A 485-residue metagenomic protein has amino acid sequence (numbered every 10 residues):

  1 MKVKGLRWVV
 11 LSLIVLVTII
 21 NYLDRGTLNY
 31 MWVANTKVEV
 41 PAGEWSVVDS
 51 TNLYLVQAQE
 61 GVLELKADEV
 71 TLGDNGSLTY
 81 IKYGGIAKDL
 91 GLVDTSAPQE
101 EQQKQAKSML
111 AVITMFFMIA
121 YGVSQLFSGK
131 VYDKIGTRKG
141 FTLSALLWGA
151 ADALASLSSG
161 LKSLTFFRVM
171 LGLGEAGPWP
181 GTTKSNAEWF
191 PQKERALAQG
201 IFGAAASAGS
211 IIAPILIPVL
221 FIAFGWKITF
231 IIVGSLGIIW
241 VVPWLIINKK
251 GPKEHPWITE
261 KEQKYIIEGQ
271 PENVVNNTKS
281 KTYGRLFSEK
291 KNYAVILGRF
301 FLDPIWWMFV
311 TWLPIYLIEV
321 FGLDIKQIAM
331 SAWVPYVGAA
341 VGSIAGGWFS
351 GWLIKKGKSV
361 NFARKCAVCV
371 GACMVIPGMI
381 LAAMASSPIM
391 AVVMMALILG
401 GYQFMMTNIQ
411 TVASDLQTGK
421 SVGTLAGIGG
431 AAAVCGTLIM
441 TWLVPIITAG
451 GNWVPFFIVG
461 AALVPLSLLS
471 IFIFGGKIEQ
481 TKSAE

Functional and structural regions predicted by a protein language model:
L28-Y30, F287-G346, M405-M406, Q410 (+1 more regions): Extracytoplasmic gate region of multi-pass secondary transporters
N29-G122: Extracellular/periplasmic helix-loop-helix junction of adjacent transmembrane segments in MFS-like secondary
A111-K130, W333-G346: Central cavity-lining transmembrane alpha-helices of secondary-active solute carriers, predominantly the Major
V123-S159: Conserved MFS/SLC helix-loop-helix module at the cytosolic interface between two early adjacent transmembrane helices
G136, L157-S163, G174, P191 (+3 more regions): Helix-breaking motifs and short loop linkers at transmembrane-helix boundaries and internal kinks in secondary membrane
L146-S159, V370-S386: C-terminal ends and interior cores of transmembrane alpha-helices in multi-pass membrane transporters/permeases
F167-S207: Cytoplasmic helix-loop-helix junction between adjacent transmembrane helices in 12-TM secondary transporters
F202-H255: Helix-loop-helix hairpin linking two adjacent transmembrane segments in secondary transporters
